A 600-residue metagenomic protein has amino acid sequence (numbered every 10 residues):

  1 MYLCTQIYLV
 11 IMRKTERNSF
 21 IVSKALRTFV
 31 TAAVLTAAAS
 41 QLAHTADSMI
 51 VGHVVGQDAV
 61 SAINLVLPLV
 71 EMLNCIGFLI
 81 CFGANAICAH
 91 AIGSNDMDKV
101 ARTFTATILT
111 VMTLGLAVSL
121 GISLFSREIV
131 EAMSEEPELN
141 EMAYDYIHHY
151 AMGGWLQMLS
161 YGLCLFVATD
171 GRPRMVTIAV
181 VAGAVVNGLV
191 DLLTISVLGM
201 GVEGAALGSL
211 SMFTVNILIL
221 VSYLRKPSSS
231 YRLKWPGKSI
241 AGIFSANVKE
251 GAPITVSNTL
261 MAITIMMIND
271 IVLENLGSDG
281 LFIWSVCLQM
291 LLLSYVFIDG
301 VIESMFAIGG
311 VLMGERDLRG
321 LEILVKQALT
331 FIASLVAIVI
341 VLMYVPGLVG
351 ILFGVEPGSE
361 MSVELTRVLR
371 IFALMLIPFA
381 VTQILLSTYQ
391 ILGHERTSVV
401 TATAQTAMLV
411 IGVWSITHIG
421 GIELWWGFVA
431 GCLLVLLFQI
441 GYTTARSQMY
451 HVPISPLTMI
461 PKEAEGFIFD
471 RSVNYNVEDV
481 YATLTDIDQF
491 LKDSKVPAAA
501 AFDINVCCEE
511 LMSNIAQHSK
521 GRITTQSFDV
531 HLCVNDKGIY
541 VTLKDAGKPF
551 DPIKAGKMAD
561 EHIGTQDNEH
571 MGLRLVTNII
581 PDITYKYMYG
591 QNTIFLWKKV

Functional and structural regions predicted by a protein language model:
Y2-A33, C88-G153, V197-G251, G309-L374 (+1 more regions): Short alpha-helical transmembrane segments in multi-pass integral membrane proteins
T28-D47, H149, G153, S160 (+5 more regions): Transmembrane helical elements of multi-pass membrane transporters/channels
L42-S61, V130-P137, L193-M200, T259-Q289 (+3 more regions): Helix-terminus/linker motif at the lipid-water interface of multi-pass membrane proteins
V60-L116, L120, S160-G171, V176 (+3 more regions): Small-residue-rich hydrophobic transmembrane alpha-helices
C81, N85, H149-T169, V176-A184 (+5 more regions): Short runs within selected transmembrane alpha-helices of multi-pass transporters and secretion channels
D488-E509: Conserved short strand/loop->alpha-helix "switch" segment adjacent to the catalytic nucleotide/phosphoryl-transfer site
Y540-E569: Glycine-rich/acidic phosphate-handling loop/turn and adjacent ATP-lid/helix of nucleotide-binding kinase/ATPase domains
G564-I580: Glycine-rich phosphate-binding loop
